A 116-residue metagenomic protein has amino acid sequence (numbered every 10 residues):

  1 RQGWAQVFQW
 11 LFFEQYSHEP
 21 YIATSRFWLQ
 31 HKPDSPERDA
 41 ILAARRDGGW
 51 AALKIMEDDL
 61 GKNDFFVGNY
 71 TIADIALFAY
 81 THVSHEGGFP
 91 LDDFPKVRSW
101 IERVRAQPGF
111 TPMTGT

Functional and structural regions predicted by a protein language model:
Q2, W10-R103: GST-like fold's C-terminal all-alpha helical module
V97-T116: Long hydrophobic alpha-helical segments typical of transmembrane helices together with their membrane-interfacial
